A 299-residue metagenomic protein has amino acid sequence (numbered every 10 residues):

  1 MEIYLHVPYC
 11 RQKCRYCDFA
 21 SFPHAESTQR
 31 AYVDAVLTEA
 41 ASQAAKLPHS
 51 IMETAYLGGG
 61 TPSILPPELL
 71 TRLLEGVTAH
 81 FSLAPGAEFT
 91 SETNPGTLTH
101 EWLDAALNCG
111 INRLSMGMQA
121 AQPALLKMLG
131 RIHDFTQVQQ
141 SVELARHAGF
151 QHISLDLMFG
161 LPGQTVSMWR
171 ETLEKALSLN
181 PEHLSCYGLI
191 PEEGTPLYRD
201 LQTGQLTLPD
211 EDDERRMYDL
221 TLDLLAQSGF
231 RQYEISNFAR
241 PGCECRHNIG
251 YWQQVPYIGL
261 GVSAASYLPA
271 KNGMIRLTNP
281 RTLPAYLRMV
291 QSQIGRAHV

Functional and structural regions predicted by a protein language model:
M1, S21-K46, S50-R296: C-terminal scaffold of the Radical SAM
Y4-H6: Short active-site neighborhood of thiol/selenol oxidoreductases, capturing the structured segment around
P8-S21: Local cysteine-cluster metal-coordination motifs and their immediate loop/turn environment, predominantly Fe-S cluster
